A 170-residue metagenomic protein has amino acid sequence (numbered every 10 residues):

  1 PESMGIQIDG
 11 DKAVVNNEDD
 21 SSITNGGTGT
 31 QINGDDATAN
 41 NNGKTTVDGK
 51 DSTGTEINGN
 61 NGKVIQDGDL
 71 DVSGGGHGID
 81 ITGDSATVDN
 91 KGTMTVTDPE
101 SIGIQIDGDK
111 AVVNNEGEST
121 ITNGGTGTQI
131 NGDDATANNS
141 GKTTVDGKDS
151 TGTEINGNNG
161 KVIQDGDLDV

Functional and structural regions predicted by a protein language model:
P1-S3, K12-G26, T38, G43-D51 (+5 more regions): Beta-strand-rich solenoid/repeat architectures in extracellular/passenger domains of polysaccharide-targeting enzymes
E2-G10, T28-D35, K50-N60, H77-D84 (+3 more regions): Glycine-rich beta-solenoid repeat tracts in large extracellular/virion proteins
